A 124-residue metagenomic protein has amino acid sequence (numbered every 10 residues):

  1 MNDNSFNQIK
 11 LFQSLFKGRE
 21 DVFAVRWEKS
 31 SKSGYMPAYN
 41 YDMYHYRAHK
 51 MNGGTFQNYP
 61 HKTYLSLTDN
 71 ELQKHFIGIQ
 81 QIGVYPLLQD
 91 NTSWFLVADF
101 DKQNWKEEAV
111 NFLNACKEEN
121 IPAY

Functional and structural regions predicted by a protein language model:
N2-Y124: Signature for HUH/AEP ssDNA processing cores
